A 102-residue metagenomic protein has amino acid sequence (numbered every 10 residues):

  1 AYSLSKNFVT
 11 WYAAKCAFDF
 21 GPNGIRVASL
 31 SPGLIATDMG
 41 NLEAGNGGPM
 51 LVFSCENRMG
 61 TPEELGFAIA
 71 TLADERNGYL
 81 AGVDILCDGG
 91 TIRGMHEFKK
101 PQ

Functional and structural regions predicted by a protein language model:
A1, L34-S54, G94-Q102: A glycine/serine/threonine-rich, flexible loop-to-helix segment that serves as the NAD(P) cofactor-binding "lid"
A1-P22, L34-I35: Catalytic loop of short-chain dehydrogenase/reductase
K6, A14, R26-A28, N57-R58: Short, cationic motifs built from Arg/Lys/His that form the positively charged side of catalytic pockets
F20-G21, L80, G94-H96: Flexible, glycine/small-residue catalytic loop immediately N-terminal to the helix bearing the conserved Tyr-Lys
P22-G24, E75-R76: Short coil/turn segments at alpha/beta junctions that flank glycine-rich nucleotide-binding fingerprints
R26, T37-G40, A81, I92: Ser/Thr-centric signal marking residues that sit in or immediately flank functional binding/regulatory motifs
S29, G48-L80, I85-G89: C-terminal helical subdomain
